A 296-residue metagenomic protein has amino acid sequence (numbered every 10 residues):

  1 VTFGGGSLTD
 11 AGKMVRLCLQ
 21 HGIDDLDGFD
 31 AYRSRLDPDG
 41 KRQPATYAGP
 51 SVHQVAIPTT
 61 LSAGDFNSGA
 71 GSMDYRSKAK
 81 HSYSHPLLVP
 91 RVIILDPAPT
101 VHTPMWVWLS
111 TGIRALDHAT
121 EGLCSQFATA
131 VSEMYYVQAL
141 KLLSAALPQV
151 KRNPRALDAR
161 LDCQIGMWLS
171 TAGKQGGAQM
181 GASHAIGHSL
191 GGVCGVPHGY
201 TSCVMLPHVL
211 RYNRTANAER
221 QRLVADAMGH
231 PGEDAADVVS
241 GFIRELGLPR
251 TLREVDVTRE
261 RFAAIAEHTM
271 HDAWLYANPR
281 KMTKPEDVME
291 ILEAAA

Functional and structural regions predicted by a protein language model:
V1-F3: Periplasmic-binding protein-like
G5-T9, L61-A63: Gly/Ser/Thr-rich loops at beta-strand to alpha-helix junctions that form or flank small-molecule/cofactor-binding
G6, P58, D96, L116 (+6 more regions): Buried hydrophobic positions in well-ordered alpha/beta secondary-structure cores of metabolic enzymes
L8-G22, N67-S68: Short Gly/Thr/Asp-enriched flexible loops that form oxyanion-binding sites at enzyme active sites
H21-A130: A glycine/threonine-rich phosphate-anchoring loop and its flanking beta-alpha core in nucleotide/phosphate-binding
L116-T120, C163-T171, L206, V239 (+3 more regions): Short alpha-helical scaffolding segments that buttress acidic/His motifs in well-ordered protein cores
G122-V238: Active-site segments that bind and position negatively charged phosphate/pyrophosphate groups
A225, G229-A296: C-terminal charged capping/lid subdomain of soluble metabolic enzymes
